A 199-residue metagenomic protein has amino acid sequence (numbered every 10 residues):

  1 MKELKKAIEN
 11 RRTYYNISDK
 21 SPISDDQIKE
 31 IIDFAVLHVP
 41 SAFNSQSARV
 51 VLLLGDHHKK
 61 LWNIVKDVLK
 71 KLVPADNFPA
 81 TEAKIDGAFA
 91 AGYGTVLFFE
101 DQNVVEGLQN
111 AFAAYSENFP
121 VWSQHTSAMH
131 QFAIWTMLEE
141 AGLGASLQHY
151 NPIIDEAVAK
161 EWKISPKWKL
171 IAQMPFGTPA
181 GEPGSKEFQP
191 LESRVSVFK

Functional and structural regions predicted by a protein language model:
M1-G94, F198-K199: N-terminal amphipathic, basic helical "cap/leader" segment at the start of enzyme domains
E3-N10, Y14-Y15, K169-K199: C-terminal helix-cap and adjacent tail motif
I31, A35-V36, Q102, F112-A159: Small-aliphatic-rich amphipathic alpha-helix that forms the alpha element of a beta-alpha
K60-W62, V104-L108: Short acidic/glycine-rich loop or secondary-structure boundary segments that cap or lie
K66-D67, Q109-N118, F188: Short, surface-exposed, charged loop/turn segments at secondary-structure junctions
V68-L69, K163-P166: Short, hinge-like loop/turn segments at secondary-structure boundaries
K84-G87, K160-I164: A generic local secondary-structure boundary/capping motif
G92-N103: Active-site-adjacent structural patch at catalytic or cofactor/ligand-binding sites
